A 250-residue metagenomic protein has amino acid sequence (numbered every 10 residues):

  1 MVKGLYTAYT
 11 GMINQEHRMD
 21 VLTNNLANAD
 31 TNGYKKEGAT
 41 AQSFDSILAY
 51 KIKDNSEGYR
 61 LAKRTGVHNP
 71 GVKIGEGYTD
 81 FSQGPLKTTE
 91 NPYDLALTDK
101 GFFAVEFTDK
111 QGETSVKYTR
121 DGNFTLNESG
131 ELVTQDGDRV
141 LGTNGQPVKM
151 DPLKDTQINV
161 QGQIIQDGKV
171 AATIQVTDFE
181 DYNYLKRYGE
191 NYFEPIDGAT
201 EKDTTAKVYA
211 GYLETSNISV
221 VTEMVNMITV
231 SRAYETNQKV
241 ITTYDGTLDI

Functional and structural regions predicted by a protein language model:
M1-I250: Amphipathic alpha-helical polymerization modules
